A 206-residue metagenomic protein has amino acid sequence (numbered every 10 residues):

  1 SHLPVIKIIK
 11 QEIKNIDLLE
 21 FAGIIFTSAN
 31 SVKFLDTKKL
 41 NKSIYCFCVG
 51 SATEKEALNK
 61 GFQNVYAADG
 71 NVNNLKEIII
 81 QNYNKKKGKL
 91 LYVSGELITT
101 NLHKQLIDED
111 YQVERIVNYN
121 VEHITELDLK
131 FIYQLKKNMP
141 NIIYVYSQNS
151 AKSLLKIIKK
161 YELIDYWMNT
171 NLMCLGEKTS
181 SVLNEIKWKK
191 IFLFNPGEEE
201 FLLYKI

Functional and structural regions predicted by a protein language model:
S1-I206: Signature of uroporphyrinogen-III synthase
